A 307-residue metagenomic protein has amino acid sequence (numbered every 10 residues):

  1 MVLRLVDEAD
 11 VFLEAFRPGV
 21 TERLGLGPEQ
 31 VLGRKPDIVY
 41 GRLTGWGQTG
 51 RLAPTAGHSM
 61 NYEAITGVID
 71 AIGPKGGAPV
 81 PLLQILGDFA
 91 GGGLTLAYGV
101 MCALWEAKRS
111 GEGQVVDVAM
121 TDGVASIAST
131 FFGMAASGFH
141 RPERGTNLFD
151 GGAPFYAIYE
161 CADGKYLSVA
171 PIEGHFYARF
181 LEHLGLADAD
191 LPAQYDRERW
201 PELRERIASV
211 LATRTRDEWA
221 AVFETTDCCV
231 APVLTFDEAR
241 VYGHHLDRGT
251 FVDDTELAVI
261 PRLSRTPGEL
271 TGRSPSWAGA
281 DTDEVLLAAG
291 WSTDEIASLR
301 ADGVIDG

Functional and structural regions predicted by a protein language model:
M1-G33: A structured beta-alpha segment of the ubiquitous adenosine-cofactor-binding alpha/beta core
L13, V31, Y40, S59 (+8 more regions): Residue-level signal for nonpolar/aromatic packing positions in well-ordered secondary structure
E22-P171: Active-site-adjacent "lid/gating" segments in soluble enzymes
P154-T226, V230: Aromatic-enriched alpha-helical interface/lid elements that frame and gate functional surfaces
L191-R204, L234-G243, E295-G307: Short linear loop/turn motifs
E224-G272: A glycine-rich dinucleotide-binding beta-alpha-beta segment and adjacent secondary-structure elements that constitute
D254-R300: Flexible, small-/acidic-enriched active-site or ligand-binding loops
